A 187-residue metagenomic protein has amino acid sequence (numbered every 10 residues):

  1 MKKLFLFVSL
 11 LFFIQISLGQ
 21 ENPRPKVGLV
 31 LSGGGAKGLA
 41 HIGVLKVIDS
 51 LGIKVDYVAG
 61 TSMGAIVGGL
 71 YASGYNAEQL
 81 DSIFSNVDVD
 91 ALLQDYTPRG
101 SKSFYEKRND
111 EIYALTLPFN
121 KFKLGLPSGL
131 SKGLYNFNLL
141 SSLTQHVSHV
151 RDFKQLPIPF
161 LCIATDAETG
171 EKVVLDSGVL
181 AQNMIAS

Functional and structural regions predicted by a protein language model:
M1-P25: Bacterial Sec-dependent N-terminal signal peptides
L18-T61, G69-S187: Patatin-like phospholipase
